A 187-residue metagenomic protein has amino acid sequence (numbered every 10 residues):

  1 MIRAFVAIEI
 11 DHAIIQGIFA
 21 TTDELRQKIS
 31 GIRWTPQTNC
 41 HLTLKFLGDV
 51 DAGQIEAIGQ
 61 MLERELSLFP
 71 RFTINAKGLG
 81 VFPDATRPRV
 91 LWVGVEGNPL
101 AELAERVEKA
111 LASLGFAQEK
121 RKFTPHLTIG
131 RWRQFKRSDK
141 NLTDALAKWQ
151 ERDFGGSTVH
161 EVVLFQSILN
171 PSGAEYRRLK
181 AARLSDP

Functional and structural regions predicted by a protein language model:
M1-P187: Histidine-dependent nucleotide/RNA phosphoesterase domain, centered on the 2H-phosphoesterase fold with its duplicated
